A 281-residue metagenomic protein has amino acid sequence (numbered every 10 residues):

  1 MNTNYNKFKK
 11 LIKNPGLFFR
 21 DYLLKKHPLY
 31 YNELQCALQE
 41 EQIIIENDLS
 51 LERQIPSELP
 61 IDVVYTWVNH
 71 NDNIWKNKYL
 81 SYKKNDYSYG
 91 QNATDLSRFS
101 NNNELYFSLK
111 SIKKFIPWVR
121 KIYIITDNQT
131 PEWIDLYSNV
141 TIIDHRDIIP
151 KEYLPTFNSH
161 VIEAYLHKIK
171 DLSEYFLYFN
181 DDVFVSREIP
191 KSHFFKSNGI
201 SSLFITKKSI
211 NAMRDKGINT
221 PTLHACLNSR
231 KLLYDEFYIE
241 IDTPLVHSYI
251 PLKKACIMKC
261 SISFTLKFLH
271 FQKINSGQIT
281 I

Functional and structural regions predicted by a protein language model:
N2-L177, F184-I281: ER/Golgi luminal nucleotide-sugar-dependent glycosyltransferases, focusing on the catalytic module
